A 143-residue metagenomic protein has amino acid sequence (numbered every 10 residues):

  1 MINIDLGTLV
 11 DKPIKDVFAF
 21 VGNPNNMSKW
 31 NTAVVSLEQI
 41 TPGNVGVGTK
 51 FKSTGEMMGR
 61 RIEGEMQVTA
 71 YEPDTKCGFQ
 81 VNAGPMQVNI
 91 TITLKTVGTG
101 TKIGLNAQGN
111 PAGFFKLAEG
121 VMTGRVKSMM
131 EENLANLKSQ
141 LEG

Functional and structural regions predicted by a protein language model:
M1-T41: Hydrophobic ligand-binding cavity/cleft-lining segments
N3-D5, R61-E65, M86-T91: Short, surface-exposed coil-to-beta transition loops
V10, G55, A107-G109: Hydrophobic beta-strand positions in extracellular immunoglobulin-like domains
K15-F18, E131, A135: Amphipathic alpha-helical segments that line or abut small-molecule/effector binding pockets and mediate allosteric
E38-G84, G98, K102, E132-G143: Glycine-rich portal/gate segments that line the openings of hydrophobic small-molecule binding cavities
G78-E132: Beta-strand/loop substructures that line and gate deep hydrophobic ligand-binding cavities in soluble
